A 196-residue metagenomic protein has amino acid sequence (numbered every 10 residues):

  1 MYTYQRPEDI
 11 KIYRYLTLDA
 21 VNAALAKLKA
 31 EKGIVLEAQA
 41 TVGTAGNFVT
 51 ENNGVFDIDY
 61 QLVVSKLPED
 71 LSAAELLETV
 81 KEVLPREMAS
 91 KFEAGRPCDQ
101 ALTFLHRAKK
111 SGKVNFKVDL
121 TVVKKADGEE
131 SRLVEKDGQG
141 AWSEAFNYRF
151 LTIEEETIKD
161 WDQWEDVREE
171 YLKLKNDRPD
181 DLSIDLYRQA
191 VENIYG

Functional and structural regions predicted by a protein language model:
M1-A40: Helical scaffold of the NTase/Pol beta-like nucleotidyltransferase catalytic core
M1-Y15, L71-A73, V80-K81, R107 (+1 more regions): Short N-terminal secondary-structure initiator segments
E8, I12-D19, L71, E75 (+3 more regions): Alpha-helix boundary/N-cap detector
K27-I58, L62-D70: Active-site nucleotide-donor binding segment shared across nucleotidyl transfer reactions
L28-K32, L77-G128: Conserved catalytic core of two-metal-ion nucleotidyltransferases
Q61-E87: A broadly used, surface-exposed interaction patch
R96-A101, S111-G196: Right-hand nucleic-acid polymerase module
